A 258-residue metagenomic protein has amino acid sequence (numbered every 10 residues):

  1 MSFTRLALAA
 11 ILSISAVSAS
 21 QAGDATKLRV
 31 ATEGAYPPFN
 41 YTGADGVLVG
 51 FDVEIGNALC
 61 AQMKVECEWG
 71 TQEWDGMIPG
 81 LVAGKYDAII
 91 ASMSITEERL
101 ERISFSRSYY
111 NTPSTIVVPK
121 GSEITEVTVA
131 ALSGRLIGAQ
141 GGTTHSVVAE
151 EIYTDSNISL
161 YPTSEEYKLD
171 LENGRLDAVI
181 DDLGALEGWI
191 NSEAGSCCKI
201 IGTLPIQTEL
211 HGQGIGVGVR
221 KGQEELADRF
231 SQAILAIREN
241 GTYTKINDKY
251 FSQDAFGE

Functional and structural regions predicted by a protein language model:
A22-S92, E101, N240, Q253: Extracytoplasmic small-molecule ligand-binding "clamshell" domains of the periplasmic binding protein/Venus flytrap
G34, N111-V118, N191-S231, Q253-E258: Periplasmic-binding protein-like
N40-T42, G56-V65, T128-S133, H145-S164 (+3 more regions): Ligand-binding cleft/hinge of the Venus flytrap
V53, W69-P79, I124, S159-N173 (+1 more regions): Short helix-initiation/N-cap motifs at beta->coil->alpha
K64-E66, A83-A91, R135, E172-A185 (+1 more regions): Alpha-to-beta junction loops
E66, T144-Y161, C198-I201, S231-E258: Ligand-binding clefts/hinges and TM-proximal coupling segments of bilobed small-molecule sensing domains
G76-P79, M93-E101, E151, D177-H211: A ligand-binding cleft/hinge motif common to bilobed small-molecule-binding domains
P119-L136: Flexible hinge/capping segments at coil-to-helix
